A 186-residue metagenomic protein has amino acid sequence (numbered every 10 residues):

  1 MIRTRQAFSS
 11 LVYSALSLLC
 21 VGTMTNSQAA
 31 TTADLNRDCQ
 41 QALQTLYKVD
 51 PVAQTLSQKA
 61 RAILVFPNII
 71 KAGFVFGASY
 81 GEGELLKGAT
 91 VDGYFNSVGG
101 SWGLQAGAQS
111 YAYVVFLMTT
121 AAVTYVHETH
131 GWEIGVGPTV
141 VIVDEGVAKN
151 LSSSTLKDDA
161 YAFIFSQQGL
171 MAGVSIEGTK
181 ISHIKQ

Functional and structural regions predicted by a protein language model:
M1-A7: N-terminal secretory signal peptides that target proteins for export/translocation
I2, S14-S17, L56, A108-S110: N-terminal hydrophobic alpha-helix used for membrane targeting or insertion
A7-S10, Q28: Short amphipathic alpha-helical "recognition" segments used for binding
S10-T23: Bacterial N-terminal signal peptides
T23-A29: Sec/Tat signal peptide C-region and signal peptidase I cleavage site
A30-Q186: Small-residue-enriched, tightly packed secondary-structure blocks
